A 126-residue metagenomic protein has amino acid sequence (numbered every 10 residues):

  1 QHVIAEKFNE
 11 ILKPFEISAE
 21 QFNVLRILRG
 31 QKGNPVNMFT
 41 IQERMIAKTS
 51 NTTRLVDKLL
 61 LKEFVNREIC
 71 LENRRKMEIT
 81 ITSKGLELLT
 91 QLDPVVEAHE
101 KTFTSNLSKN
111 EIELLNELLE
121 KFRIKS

Functional and structural regions predicted by a protein language model:
Q1, S18-V24, G85, E100 (+1 more regions): The N-cap/first-turn positions of alpha helices within or immediately adjacent to helix-turn-helix DNA-binding domains
V3-K7, K84, L118-F122: C-terminal ligand-sensing/allosteric alpha-helical core of TetR-family HTH transcriptional regulators
E6-K48: N-terminal helix-turn-helix DNA-binding core of bacterial DNA-binding proteins
N34-P35, L114, L118-S126: A short beta-strand-loop micro-motif that forms or neighbors metal/cofactor- and ligand-binding patches at active-site
M38, V56-D57: Short, hydrophobic-biased segments on the C-terminal half of alpha helices that form "recognition helices"
D57-N116: Charged, amphipathic alpha-helical coiled-coil/dimerization segments
